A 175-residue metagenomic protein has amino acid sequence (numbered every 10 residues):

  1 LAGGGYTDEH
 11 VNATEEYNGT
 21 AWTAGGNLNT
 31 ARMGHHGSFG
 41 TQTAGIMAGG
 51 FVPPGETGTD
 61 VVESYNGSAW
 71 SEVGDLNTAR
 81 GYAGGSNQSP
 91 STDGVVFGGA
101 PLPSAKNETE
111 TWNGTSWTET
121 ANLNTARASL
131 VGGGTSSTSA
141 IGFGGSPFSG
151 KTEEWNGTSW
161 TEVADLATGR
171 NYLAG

Functional and structural regions predicted by a protein language model:
L1-G175: Polar, enzyme-active/binding microenvironments
